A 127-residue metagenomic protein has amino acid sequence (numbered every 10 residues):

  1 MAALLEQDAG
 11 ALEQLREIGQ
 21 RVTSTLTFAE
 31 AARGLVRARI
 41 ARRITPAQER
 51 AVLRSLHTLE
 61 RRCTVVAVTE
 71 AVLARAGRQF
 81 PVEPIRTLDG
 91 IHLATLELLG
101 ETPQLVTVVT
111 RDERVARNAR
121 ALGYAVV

Functional and structural regions predicted by a protein language model:
M1-F28, A38-A51: Short, well-structured N-terminal submotif of metal-dependent ribonuclease cores
L5-D8, R111-V115: Short, polar loop motifs at secondary-structure junctions
L12-E17, A116-L122: Short loop/helix-cap segments at secondary-structure boundaries that form the rim of catalytic
L35, R39-R42, E60-C63, F80: Short amphipathic alpha-helical interaction patches enriched in hydrophobic/aromatic residues with interspersed Lys/Arg
R62-R114: Active-site neighborhoods of divalent-metal-dependent phosphate/nucleic-acid chemistry enzymes
A125-V127: Short hydrophobic/aromatic-enriched beta-strand-loop microsegments
